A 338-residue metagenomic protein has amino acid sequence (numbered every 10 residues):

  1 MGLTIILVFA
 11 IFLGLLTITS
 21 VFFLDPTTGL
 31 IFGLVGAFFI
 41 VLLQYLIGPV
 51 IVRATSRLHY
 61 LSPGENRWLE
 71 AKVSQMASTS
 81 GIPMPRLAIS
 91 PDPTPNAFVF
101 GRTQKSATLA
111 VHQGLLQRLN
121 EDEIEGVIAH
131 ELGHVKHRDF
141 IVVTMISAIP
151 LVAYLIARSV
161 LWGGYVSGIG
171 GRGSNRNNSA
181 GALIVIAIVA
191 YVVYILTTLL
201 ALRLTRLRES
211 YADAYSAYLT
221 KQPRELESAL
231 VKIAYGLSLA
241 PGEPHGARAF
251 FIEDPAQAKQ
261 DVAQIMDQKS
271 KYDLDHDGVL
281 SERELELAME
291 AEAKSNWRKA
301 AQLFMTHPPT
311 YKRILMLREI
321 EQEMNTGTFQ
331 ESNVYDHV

Functional and structural regions predicted by a protein language model:
M1-F100, I146-R206, S210, T220 (+6 more regions): Hydrophobic or amphipathic, alpha-helical segments that drive membrane association/targeting
P49, V73, V111, G126-H134 (+2 more regions): Active-site recognition of the HExxH zinc-binding catalytic motif
L61, Q113-G126, L200: Short pre-active-site segment immediately N-terminal to the catalytic Zn-binding motif
A97-E121, R138: Active-site scaffold of zinc-dependent metalloenzymes
L132-L151, P223-R224: Catalytic Zn2+-binding segment of zinc metalloproteases
F250, G278-S295: Short glycine/proline-rich, acidic loop/turn segments that cap or connect secondary-structure elements
A258-L285, T310: Acidic, glycine-anchored loop motifs typical of Ca2+
